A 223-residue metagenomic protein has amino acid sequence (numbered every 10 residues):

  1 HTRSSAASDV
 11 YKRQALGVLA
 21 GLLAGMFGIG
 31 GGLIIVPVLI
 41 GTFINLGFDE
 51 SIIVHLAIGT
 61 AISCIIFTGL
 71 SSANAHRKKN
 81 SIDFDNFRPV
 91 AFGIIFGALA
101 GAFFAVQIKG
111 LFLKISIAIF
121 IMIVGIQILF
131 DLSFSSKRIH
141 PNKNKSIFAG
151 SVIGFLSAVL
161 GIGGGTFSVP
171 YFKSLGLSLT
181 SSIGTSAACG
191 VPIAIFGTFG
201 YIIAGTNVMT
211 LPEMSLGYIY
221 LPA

Functional and structural regions predicted by a protein language model:
H1-A7, Y11: Single conserved hydrophobic/aromatic residue that forms the stacking wall/gate of nucleotide- or nucleobase-binding
S5, I58, S81-V90, F134-H140: Short, amphipathic, aromatic/basic-enriched membrane-interface segments that mark the entry/exit of transmembrane
S8, F67-K79, A118-P141: Transmembrane helix exit motif
K12-G21, G25-N86, G93, G150 (+1 more regions): Small-residue-rich hydrophobic segments that form or flank transmembrane alpha-helices in multi-pass membrane proteins
L19, S146-V159: Hydrophobic alpha-helical transmembrane segments of multi-pass integral membrane proteins, predominantly secondary
G59, P89, F112-I119, N144 (+1 more regions): Alpha-helical transmembrane segments of integral membrane proteins
H76, G101-V106: Small-residue-mediated transmembrane helix hinge/kink sites in multi-pass secondary transporters
I94-L99, G110-F130, I219-A223: Selective transmembrane alpha-helices of multi-pass membrane proteins
